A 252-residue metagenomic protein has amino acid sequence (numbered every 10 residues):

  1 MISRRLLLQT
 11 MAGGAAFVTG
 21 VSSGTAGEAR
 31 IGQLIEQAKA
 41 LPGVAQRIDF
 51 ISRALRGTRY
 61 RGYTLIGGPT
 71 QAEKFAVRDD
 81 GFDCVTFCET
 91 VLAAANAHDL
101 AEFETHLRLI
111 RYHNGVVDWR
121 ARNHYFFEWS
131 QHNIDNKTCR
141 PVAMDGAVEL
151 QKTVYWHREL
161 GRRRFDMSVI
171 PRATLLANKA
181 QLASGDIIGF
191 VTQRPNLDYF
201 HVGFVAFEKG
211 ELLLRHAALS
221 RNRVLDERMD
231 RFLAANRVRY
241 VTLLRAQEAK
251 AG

Functional and structural regions predicted by a protein language model:
M1-G14: N-terminal secretory signal peptides and thylakoid transit peptides that target proteins across membranes
G13-V21: Hydrophobic h-region of N-terminal signal peptides that target proteins for export in Gram-negative bacteria
S23-G161, F165: N-terminal capping segments
A72-E73, T192, H201: N-terminal post-signal-peptidase region of extra-cytosolic proteins
Q151-Q193: A mid-sequence, solvent-exposed acidic-amphipathic segment
I187, E211-N222, D230-G252: Low-complexity, Gly/Ser/Thr/Pro-rich intrinsically disordered linker/tail segments
Q193-L197, S220-N222: Solvent-exposed loop/turn segments at secondary-structure junctions within structured extracellular/periplasmic domains
N196-R215: Catalytic nucleophile-His microenvironment captured as a short glycine-rich beta-strand/loop that brackets
